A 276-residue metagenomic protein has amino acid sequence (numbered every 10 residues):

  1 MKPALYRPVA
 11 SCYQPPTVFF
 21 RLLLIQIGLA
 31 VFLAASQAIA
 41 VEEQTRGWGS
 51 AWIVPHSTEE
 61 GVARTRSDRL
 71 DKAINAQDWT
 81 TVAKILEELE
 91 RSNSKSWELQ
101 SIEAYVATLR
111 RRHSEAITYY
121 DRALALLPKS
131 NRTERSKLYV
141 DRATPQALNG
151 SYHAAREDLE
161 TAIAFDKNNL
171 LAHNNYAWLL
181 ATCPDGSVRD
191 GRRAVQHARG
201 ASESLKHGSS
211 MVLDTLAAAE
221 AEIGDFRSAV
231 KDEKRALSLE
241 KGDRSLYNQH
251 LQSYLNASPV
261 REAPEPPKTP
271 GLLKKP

Functional and structural regions predicted by a protein language model:
Q44-S50, V54, R189, H207-P276: Terminal, low-structured helical/coil segments at or just beyond the last alpha-helical repeat
N75-A76, L109-R110, L148-N149, T182-C183 (+2 more regions): Register position in tetratricopeptide repeats
E88-R91, A125, I163-A164, Q196 (+2 more regions): Conserved structural position within tetratricopeptide repeats
I102, E134-K137, D141, N175 (+2 more regions): Canonical tetratricopeptide repeat
